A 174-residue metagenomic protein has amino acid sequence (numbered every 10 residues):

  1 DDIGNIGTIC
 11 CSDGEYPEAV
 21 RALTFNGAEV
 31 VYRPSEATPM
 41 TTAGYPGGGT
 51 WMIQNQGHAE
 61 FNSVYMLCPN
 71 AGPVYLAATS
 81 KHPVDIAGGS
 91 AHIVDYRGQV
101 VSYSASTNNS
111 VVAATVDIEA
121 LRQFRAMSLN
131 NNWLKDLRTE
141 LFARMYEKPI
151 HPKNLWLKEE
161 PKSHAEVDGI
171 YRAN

Functional and structural regions predicted by a protein language model:
N5, C11-V112: CN hydrolase (nitrilase-like) catalytic-core segments centered on the catalytic cysteine and neighboring Lys/Glu
V64-Y65, N70-N174: C-terminal beta-strand edge segments of enzyme domains
